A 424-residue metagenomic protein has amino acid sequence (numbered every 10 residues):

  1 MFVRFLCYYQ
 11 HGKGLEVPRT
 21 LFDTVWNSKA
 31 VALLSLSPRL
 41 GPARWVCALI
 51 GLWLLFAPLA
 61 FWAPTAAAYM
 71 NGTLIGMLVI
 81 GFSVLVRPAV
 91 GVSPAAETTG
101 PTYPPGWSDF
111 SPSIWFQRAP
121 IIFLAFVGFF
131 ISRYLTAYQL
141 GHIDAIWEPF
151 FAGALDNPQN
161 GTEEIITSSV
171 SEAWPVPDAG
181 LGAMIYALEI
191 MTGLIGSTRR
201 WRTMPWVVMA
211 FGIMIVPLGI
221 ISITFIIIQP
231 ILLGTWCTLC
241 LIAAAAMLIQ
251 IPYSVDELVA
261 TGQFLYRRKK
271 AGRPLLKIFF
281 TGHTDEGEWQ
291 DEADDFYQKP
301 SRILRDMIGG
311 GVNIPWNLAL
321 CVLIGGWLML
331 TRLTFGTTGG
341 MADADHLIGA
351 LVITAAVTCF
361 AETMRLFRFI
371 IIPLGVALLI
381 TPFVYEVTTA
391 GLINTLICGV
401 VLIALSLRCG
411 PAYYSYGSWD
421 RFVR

Functional and structural regions predicted by a protein language model:
C7-A32, R39-C47, W53, L59-I348 (+9 more regions): Membrane-interfacial helix-loop segments of redox and metal-homeostasis proteins, especially TM-loop-TM junctions
T381-F383: A domain-level signal for the structural core that forms small-molecule/cofactor-binding pockets and catalytic centers
